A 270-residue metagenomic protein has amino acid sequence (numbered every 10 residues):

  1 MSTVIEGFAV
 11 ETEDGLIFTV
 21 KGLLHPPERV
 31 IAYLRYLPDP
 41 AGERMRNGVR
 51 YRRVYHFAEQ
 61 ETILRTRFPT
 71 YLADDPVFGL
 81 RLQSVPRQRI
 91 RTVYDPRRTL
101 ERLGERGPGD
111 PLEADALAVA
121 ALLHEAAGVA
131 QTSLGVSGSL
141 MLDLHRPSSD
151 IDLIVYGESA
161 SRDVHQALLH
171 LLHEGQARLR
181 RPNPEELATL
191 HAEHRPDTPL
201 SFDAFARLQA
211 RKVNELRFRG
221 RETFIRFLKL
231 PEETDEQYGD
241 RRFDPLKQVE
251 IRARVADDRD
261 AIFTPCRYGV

Functional and structural regions predicted by a protein language model:
M1-S148, Y156-V270: Catalytic core of pol beta-like nucleotidyltransferases
